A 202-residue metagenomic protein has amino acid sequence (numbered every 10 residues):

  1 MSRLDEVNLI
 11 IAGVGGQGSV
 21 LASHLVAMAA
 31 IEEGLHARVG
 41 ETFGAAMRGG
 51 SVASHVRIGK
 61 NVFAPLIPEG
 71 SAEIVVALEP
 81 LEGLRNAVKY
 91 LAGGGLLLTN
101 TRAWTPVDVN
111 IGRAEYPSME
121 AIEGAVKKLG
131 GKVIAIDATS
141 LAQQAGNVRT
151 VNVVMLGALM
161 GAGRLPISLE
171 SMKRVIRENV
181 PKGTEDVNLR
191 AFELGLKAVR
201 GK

Functional and structural regions predicted by a protein language model:
M1-K202: Active-site cofactor/cluster-binding pocket
